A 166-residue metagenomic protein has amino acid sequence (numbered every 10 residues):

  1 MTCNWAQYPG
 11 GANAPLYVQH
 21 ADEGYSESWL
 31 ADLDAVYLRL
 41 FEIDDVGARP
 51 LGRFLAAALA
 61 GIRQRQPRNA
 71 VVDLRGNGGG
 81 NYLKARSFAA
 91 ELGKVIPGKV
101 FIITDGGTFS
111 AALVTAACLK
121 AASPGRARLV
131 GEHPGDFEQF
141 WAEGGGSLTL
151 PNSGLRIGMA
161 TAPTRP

Functional and structural regions predicted by a protein language model:
M1-L148: Cleft-lining beta-strand/loop regions that shape enzyme active-site pockets
V46-R49, D136, G154-R156, P163-R165: A generic structural micro-environment signature that highlights single residues at secondary-structure boundaries
A142-T164: C-terminal "exit" segments of structured domains
